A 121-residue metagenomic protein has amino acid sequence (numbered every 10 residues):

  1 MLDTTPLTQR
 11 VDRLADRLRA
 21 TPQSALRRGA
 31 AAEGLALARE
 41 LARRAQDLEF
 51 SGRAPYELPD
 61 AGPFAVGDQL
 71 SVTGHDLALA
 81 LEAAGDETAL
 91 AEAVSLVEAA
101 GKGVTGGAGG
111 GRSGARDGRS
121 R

Functional and structural regions predicted by a protein language model:
M1-A42, V97, G101-G103, G118: Short terminal alpha-helical segments
L2, P6, G29, L58-A61 (+2 more regions): A structural signal for alpha-helical segments
P6, R10, E33, L37 (+3 more regions): Residue-level detector of well-ordered alpha-helical segments, enriched for hydrophobic/aromatic packing positions
D16-R19, Q23, R43-R53, H75-E82 (+1 more regions): Charged/polar positions within long, soluble alpha-helices
T21-Q69: Amphipathic alpha-helical interaction modules
D68-R121: Amphipathic alpha-helical binding modules
